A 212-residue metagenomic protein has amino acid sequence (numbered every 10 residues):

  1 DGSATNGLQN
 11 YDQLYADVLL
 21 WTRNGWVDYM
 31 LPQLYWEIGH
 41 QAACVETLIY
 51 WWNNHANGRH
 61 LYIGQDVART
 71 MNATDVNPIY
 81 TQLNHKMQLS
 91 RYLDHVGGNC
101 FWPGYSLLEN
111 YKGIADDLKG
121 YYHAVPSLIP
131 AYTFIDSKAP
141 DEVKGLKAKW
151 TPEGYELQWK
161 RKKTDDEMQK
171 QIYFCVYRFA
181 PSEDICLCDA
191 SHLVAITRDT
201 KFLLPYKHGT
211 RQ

Functional and structural regions predicted by a protein language model:
D1-L8: Beta-propeller domains
L8-Y15: A general structural motif
Y15-Q41, W52, A56-I135: Substrate-binding cleft of secreted/luminal carbohydrate-active enzymes
G25, D94, D141, T210-R211: Structured loop/turn residues at beta-strand edges in well-structured enzyme cores
G113-K170: Pro/Thr/Ser/Gly-rich low-complexity, intrinsically disordered linker/stalk tracts
K162-A190: Solvent-exposed loop/turn segments flanking beta-strands in beta-repeat/beta-sandwich domains
H192-R198: Short beta-strand segments within Ig-like beta-sandwich modules, predominantly Fibronectin type-III
L204-Q212: Beta-strand-rich modules
